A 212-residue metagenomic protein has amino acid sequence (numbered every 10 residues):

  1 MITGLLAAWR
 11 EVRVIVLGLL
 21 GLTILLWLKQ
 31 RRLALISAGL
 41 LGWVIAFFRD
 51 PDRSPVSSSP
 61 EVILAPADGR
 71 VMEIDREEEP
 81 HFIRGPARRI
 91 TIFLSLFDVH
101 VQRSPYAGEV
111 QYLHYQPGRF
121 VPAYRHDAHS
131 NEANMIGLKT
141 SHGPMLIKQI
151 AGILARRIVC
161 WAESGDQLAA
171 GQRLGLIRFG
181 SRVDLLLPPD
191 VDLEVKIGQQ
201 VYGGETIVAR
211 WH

Functional and structural regions predicted by a protein language model:
M1-H212: Contiguous, well-folded functional domains in the mature portion of proteins
